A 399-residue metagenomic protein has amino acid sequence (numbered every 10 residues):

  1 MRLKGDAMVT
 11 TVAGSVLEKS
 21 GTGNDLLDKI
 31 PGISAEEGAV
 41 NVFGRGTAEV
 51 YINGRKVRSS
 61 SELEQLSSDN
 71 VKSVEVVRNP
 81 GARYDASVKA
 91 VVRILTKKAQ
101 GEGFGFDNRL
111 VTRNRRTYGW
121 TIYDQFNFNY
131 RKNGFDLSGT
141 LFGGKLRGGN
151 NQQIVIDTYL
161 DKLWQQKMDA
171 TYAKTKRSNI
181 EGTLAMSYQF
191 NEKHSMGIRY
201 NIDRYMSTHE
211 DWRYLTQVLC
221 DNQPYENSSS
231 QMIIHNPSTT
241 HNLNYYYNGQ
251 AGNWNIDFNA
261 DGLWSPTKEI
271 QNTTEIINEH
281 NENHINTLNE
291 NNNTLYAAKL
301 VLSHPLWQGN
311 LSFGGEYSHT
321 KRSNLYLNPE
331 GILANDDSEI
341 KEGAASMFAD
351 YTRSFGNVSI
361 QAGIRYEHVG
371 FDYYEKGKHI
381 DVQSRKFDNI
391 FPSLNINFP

Functional and structural regions predicted by a protein language model:
M1, G23-L26, S60-S61, V76 (+2 more regions): N-terminal periplasmic accessory domains that precede and gate Gram-negative outer-membrane beta-barrel machines
M1-E18, F43-Y51: N-terminal periplasmic "start-of-domain" segments of outer-membrane beta-barrel proteins
N24-K56, L95: Extracytoplasmic beta-strand/coil segments of soluble accessory domains associated with Gram-negative outer-membrane
K29, R55-G81: Short acidic/polar hinge/loop motifs at secondary-structure boundaries that mediate gating or recognition
I52-N53, K132, A251, F355: Structural motif
S87, G119-W120, N150-L163, H209-E226 (+3 more regions): Outer-membrane beta-barrel translocator domains and adjoining extracellular loop/strand segments of Gram-negative
Y118-N151, L163-D211, T239-H241, G249 (+1 more regions): Transmembrane beta-barrel wall of Gram-negative outer-membrane proteins
E181-M206, Q231-K376, K386: Face-selective signature of the C-terminal outer-membrane beta-barrel domain
